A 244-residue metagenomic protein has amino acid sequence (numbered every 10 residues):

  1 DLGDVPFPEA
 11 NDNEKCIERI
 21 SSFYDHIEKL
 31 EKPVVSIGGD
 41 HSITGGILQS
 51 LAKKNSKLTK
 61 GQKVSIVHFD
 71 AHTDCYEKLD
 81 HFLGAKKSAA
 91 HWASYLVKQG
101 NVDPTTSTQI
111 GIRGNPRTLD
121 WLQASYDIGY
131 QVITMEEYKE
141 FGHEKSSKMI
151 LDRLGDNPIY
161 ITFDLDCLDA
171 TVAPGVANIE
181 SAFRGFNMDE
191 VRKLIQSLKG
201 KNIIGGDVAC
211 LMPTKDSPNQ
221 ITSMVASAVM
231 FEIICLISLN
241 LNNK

Functional and structural regions predicted by a protein language model:
D1-K244: Conserved alpha-helical scaffold segments that buttress catalytic/binding sites
